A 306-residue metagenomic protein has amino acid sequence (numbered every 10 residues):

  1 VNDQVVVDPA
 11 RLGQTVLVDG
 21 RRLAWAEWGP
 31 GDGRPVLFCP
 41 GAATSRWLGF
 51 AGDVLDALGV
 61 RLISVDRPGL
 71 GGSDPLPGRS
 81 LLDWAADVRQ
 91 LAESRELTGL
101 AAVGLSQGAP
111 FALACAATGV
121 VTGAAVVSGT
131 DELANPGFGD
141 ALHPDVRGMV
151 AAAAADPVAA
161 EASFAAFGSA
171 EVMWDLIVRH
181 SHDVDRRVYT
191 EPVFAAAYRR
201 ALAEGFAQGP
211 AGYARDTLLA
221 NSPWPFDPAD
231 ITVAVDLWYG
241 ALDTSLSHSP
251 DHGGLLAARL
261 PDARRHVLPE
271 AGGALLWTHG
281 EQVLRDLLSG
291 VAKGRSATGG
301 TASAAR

Functional and structural regions predicted by a protein language model:
N2-E27: N-terminal cap/lid segment of alpha/beta-hydrolase-fold proteins
R21-G72: Conserved HGGG/HGGXW glycine-rich cap/lid loop of the alpha/beta-hydrolase fold
L82-A101: Conserved acidic catalytic loop of the alpha/beta-hydrolase fold
T98-F138: Conserved hydrolase catalytic core segment
P144-F226: Alpha/beta-hydrolase
I231, L237-G240: Short beta-strand/loop motif that positions the catalytic acidic residue of the alpha/beta-hydrolase fold
T244-H252: Conserved alpha/beta-hydrolase "acid-adjacent" motif
R259-R306: Catalytic active-site module of serine/aspartate enzymes centered on a nucleophile-bearing elbow/loop
